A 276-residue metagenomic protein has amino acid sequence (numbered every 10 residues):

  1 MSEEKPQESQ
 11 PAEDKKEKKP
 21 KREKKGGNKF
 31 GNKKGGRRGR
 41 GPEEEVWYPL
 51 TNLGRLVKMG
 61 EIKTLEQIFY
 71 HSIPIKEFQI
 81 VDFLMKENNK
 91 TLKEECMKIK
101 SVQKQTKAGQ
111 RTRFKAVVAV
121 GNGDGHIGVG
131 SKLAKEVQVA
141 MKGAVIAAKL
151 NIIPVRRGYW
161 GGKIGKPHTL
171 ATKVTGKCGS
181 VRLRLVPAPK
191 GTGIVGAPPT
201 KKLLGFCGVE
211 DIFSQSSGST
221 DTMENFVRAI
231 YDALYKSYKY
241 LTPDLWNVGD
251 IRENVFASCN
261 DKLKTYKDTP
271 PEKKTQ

Functional and structural regions predicted by a protein language model:
M1-Q276: Ribosome-associated RNA-binding proteins
